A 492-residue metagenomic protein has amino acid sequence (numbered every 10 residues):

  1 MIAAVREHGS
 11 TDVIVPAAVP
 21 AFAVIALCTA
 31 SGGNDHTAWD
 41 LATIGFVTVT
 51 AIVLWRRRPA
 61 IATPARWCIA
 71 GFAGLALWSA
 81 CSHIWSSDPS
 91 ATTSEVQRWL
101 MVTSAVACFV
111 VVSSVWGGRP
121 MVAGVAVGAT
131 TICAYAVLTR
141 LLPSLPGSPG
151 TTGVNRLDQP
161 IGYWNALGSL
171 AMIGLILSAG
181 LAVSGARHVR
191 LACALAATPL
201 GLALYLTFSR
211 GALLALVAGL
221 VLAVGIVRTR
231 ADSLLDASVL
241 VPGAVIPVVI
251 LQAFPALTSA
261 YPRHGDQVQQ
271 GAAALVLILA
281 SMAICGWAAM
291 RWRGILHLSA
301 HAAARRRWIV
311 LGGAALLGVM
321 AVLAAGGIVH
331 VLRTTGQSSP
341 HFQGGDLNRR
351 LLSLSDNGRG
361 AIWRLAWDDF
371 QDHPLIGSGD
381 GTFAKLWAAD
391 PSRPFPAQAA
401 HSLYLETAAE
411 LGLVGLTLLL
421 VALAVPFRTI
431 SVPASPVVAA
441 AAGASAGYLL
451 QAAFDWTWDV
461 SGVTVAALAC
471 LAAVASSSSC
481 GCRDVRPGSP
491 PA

Functional and structural regions predicted by a protein language model:
M1-G9, S479-A492: Short, intrinsically disordered terminal tails adjacent to the first/last structured region
I2-G32, D40-V53, F72-H83, S94-V111 (+4 more regions): Alpha-helical transmembrane segments of multi-pass inner-membrane proteins
L54-P59: C-terminal ends of transmembrane helices
A60-A65, T92-T93, S114-M121: Interfacial helix-loop-helix linkers and transmembrane-helix boundary segments in multi-pass membrane proteins
P64, L191, D356, P394 (+1 more regions): A generic secondary-structure micro-motif detector that highlights 1-2 residue hydrophobic/ambivalent hotspots embedded
Y135-P146, V322-D372, I376: Aromatic-rich transmembrane-lumenal/periplasmic boundary elements in polytopic membrane proteins
N155-D158, V189, G360, R364 (+4 more regions): Alpha-helical membrane and juxtamembrane elements of multi-pass inner-membrane transport and channel proteins
Y163, N348-A397, Y404, L411-L418: TM-adjacent membrane-interface loops and short helices in multi-pass inner/ER membrane proteins
